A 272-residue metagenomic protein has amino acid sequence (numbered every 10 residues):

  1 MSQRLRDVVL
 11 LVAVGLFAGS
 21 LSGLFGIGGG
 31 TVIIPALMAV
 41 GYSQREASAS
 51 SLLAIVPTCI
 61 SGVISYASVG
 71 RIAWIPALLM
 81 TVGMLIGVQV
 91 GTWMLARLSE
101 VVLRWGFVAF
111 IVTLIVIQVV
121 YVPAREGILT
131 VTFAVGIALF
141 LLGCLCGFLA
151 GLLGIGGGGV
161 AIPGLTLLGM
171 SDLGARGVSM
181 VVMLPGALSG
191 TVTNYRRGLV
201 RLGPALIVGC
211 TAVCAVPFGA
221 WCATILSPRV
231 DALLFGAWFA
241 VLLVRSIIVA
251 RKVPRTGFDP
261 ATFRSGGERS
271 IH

Functional and structural regions predicted by a protein language model:
M1-G19, M38-A39, Q44, I64-L152 (+3 more regions): Juxtamembrane transmembrane-helix boundary motif
F25-I34, L153-G164: Transmembrane helix boundary and interhelical junction motifs in multipass membrane proteins
P35, P57, P163, P185 (+1 more regions): Proline-centered helix-kink/hinge sites
R45-S48, L173-M180: Small-residue hotspots at the loop-to-helix junctions and early N-terminal turns of transmembrane alpha-helices
S51-I55, A77, T81, S179-M183: Short hydrophobic/aromatic, small-residue-rich stretches within specific transmembrane helices of secondary active
L53-S61, V182-S189, C214-A215, C222: Membrane-embedded alpha-helical segments of transport systems, primarily multispan ion/solute transporters
